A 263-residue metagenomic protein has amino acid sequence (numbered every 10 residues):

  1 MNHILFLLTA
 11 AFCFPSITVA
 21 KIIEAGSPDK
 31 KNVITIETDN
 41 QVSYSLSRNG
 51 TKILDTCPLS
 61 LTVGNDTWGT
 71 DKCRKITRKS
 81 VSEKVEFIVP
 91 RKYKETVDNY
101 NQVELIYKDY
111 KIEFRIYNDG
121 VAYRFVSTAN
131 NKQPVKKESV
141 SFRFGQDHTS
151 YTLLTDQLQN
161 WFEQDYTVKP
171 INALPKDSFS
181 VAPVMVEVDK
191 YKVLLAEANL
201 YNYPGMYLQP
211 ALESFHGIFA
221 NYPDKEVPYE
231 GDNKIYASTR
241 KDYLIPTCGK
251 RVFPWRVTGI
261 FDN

Functional and structural regions predicted by a protein language model:
M1-I22: Bacterial Sec-dependent N-terminal signal peptides
I22-N263: N-terminal accessory beta-strand-rich subdomains and adjacent acidic, glycine-rich linkers that precede catalytic cores
